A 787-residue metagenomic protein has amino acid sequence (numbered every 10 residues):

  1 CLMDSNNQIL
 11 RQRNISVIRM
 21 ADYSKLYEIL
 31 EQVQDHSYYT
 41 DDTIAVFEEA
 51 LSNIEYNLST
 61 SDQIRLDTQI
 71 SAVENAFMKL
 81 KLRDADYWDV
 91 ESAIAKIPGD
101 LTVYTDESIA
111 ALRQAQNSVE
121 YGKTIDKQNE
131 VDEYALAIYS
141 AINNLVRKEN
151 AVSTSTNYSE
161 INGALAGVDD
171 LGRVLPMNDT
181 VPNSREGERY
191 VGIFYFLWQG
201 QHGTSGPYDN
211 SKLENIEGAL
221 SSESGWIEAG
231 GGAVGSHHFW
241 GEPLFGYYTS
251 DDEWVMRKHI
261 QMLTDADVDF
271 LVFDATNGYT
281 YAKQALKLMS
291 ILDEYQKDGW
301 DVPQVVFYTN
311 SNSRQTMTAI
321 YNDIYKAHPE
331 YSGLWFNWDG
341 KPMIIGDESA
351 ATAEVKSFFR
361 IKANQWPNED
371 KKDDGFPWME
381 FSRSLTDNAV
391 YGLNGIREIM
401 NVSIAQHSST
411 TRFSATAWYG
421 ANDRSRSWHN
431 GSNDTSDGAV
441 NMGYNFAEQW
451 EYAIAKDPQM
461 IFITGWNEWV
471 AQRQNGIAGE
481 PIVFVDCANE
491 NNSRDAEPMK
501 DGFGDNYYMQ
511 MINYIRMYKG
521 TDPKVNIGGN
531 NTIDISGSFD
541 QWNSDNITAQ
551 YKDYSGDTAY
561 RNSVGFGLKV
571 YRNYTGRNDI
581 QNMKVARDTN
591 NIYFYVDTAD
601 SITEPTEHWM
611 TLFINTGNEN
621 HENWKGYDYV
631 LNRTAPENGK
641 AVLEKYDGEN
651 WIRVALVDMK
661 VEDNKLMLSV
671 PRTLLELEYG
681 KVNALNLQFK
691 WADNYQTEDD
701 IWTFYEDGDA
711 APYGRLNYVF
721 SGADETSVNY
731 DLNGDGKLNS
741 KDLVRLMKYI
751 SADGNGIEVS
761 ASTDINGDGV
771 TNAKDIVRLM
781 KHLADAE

Functional and structural regions predicted by a protein language model:
L2-V152: Beta-rich interaction/scaffold domains
T68-S71, K127-N150, V682, N686-Y695 (+1 more regions): Terminal recognition/anchoring or ligand-binding modules at protein termini
S153-D534, S538-F539, N543-N546, A655 (+3 more regions): Glycan-processing catalytic domains of CAZymes
V525-S536, F613-E637, D663, T673-E725: Acidic/polar low-complexity flexible segments
D534-G565, N620, L732-N739, D764-N772: Acidic, glycine-anchored loop motifs typical of Ca2+
G537, N591-A599, L666-R672: Short, well-ordered beta-strand segments enriched in hydrophobic/aromatic residues
E604-I614: Beta-strand acidic-aromatic groove motif in beta-rich domains, primarily in extracellular
D724-E787: Cellulosome-associated attachment modules in secreted, modular CAZymes
